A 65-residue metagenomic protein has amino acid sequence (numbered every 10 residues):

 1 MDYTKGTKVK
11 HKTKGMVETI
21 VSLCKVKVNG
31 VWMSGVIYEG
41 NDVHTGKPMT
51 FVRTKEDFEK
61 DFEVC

Functional and structural regions predicted by a protein language model:
M1-D2, K25-G30, T54: Short linear motifs in intrinsically disordered
M1-K14: Short coil-to-beta transition motif at edge beta-strands of beta-rich domains
V9, I20, V36-Y38, F62: Hydrophobic beta-strand residues in large extracellular and virion-surface proteins
M16, S34, F58: Residues that flank catalytic or metal-binding motifs in active/ligand-binding sites
M16-K25: Short beta-strand-centered aromatic/proline hotspots
V28-T50: Short solvent-exposed strand/turn elements
V43-C65: Intrinsically disordered, low-complexity, charged/polar segments
